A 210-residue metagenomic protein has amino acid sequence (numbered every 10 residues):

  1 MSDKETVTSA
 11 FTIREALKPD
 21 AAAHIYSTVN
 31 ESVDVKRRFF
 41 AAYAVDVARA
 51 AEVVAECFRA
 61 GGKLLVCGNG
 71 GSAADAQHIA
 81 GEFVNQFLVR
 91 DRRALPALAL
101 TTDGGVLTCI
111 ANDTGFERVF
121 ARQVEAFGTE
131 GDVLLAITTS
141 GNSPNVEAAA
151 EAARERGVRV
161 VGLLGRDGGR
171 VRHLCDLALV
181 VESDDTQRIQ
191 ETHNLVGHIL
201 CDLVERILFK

Functional and structural regions predicted by a protein language model:
S2-A42: Generic N-terminal amphipathic, Lys/Arg-enriched alpha-helix
Y26, V53-G128: Glycine-rich, small/polar surface segments that engage phosphate groups of diverse ligands
K63-C67, E130-G141: A short, small-residue-rich loop immediately preceding and capping a beta-strand
S72-Q77, N142-A149, V171: Short glycine/serine/threonine-rich phosphate/pyrophosphate-binding segments that cradle anionic phosphate groups
T101, T138, L164, L179-Q187: Short beta->alpha connector loops at strand-helix junctions that form conserved, small/polar/Pro-enriched
A126, Q187-K210: A charged, well-structured terminal subsegment
L134, V160, A178-L179: Short, well-ordered beta-strand core segments
L163-C175: Short, glycine/polar-rich helix-capping loops at beta-to-alpha or helix-loop-helix junctions that flank or form
